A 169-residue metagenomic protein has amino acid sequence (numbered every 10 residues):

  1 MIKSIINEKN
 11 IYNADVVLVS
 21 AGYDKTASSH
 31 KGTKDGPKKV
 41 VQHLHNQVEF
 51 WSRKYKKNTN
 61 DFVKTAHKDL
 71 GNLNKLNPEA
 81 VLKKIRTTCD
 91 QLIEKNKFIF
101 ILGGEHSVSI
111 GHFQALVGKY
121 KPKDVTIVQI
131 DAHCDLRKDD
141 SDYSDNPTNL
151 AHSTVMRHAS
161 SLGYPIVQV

Functional and structural regions predicted by a protein language model:
M1-V169: Conserved alpha-helical scaffold segments that buttress catalytic/binding sites
